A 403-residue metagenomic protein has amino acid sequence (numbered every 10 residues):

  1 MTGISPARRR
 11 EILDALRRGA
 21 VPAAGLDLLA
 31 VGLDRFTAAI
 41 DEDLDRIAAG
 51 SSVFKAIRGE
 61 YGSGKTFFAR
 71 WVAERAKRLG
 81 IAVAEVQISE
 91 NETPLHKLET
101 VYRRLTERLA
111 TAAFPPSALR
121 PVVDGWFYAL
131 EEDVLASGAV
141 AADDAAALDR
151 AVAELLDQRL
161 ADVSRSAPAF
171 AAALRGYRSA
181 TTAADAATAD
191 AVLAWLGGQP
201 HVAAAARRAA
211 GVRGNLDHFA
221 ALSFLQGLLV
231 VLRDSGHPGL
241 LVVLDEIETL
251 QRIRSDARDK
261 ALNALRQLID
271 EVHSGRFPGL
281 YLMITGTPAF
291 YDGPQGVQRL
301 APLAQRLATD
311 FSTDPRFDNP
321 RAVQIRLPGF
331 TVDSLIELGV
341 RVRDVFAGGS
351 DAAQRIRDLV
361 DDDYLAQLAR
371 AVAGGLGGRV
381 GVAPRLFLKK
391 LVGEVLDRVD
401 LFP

Functional and structural regions predicted by a protein language model:
M1-V53, P403: A short, basic N-terminal segment
L28-T37, K65, P94-V101, R213-L225 (+3 more regions): Phosphate/oxyanion-binding active-site loops and adjacent basic polyanion-contact surfaces
S52-V53, L79-V83, P278-L280, R316-V323: Short glycine-/polar-rich loops that comprise or flank the Walker A/P-loop and associated switch/sensor motifs
F54-A56, G239-L241: Residue-level preference for the first positions of well-ordered beta-strands
A56-G59, S63, F67-S235, G377 (+1 more regions): P-loop NTPase nucleotide-binding core
R175-A194, Q199, A205, D314-R321 (+1 more regions): C-terminal alpha-helical "lid" subdomain
L228, S235-G239, I253, A257-F311: Sensor-1/coupling segment of RecA-like P-loop NTPase cores
D245-T249: Walker B catalytic acidic pair
